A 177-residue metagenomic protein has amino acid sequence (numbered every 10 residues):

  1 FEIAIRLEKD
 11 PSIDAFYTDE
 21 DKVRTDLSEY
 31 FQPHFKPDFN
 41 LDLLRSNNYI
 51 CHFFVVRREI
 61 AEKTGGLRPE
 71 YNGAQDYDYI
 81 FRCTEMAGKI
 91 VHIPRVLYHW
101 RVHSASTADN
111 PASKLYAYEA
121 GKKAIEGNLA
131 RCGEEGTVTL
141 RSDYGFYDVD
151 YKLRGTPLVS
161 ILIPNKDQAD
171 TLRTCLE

Functional and structural regions predicted by a protein language model:
F1-F31, E59, P94, R101-H103: Conserved donor NDP-sugar-binding/catalytic core segment of glycosyltransferases
A4, Y77-F81, R173: Short, hydrophobic alpha-helix immediately C-terminal to the catalytic nucleophile
R6, D10, V23, M86 (+2 more regions): Phosphate/oxyanion-binding loops and surfaces in catalytic or ligand/nucleic-acid-binding neighborhoods
F16-D19, L67, L162: Conserved Rossmann-like nucleotide-binding pocket used by diverse enzymes that bind dinucleotide cofactors
R24-N47: Acceptor/aglycone-binding surface of glycosyltransferases and processive sugar-polymer synthases
F39-K123: Conserved nucleotide-sugar donor-binding catalytic segment
K114-L115, E119, K123-E177: N-proximal low-complexity "stem/linker" segments adjacent to membrane-targeting elements
